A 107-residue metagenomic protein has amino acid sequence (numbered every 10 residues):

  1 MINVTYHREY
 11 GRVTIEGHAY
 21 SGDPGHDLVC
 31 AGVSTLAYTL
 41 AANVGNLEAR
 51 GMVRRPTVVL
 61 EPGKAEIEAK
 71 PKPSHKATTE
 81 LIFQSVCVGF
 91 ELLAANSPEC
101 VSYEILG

Functional and structural regions predicted by a protein language model:
M1-L28, A42-G107: N-terminal intrinsically disordered, cationic/polar leader segments that include organellar targeting peptides
V29-V33: Short, conserved glycine- and acidic-residue-centered signature motifs in active-site or ligand-binding loops
